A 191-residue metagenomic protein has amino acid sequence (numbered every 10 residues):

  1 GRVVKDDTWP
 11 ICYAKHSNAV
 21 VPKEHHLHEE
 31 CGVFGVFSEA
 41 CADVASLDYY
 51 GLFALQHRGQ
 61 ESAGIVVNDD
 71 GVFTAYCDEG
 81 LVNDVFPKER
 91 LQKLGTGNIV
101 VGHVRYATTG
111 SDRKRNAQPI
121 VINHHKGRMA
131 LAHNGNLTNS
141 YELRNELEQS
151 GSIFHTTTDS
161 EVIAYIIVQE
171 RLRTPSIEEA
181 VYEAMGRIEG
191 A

Functional and structural regions predicted by a protein language model:
R2-K5: Extreme N-terminal basic, low-complexity initiation segments that serve as generic localization/processing leaders
D7-A191: Conserved short alpha-helical segments that host acidic/polar catalytic motifs at enzyme active sites
